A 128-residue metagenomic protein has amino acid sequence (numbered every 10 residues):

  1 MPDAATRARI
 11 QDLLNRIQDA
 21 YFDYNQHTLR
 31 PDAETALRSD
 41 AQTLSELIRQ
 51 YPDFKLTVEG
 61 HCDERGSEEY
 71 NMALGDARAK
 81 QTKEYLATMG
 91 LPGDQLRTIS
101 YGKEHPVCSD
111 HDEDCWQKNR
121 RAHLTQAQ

Functional and structural regions predicted by a protein language model:
M1-K55: Periplasmic peptidoglycan-binding/tethering modules of Gram-negative envelope proteins
E59-Q128: Periplasmic OmpA-like peptidoglycan-binding domain that tethers envelope proteins to the cell wall
